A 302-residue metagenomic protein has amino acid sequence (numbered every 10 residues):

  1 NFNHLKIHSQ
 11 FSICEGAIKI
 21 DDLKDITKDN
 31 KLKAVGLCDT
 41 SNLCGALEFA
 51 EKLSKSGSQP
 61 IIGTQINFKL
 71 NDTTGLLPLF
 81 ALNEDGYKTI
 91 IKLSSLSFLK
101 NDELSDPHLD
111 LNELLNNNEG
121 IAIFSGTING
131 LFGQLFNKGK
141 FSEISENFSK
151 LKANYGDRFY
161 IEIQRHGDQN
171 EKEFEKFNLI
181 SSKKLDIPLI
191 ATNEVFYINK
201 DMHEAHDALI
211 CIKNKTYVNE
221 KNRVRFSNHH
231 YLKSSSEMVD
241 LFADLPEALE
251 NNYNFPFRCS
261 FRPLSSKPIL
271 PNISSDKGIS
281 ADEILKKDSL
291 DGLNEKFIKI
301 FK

Functional and structural regions predicted by a protein language model:
N1-K302: Phosphodiester-processing cores and adjacent nucleic acid-binding clamps
